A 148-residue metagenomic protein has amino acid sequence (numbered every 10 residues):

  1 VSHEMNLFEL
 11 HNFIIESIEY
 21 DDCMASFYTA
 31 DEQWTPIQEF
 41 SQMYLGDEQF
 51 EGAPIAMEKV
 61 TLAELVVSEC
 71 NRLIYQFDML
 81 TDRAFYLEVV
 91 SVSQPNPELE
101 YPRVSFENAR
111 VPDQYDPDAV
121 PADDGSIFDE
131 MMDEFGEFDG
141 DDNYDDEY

Functional and structural regions predicted by a protein language model:
V1-Y148: Short linear regulatory motifs enriched in tryptophan with gly/pro/ser
